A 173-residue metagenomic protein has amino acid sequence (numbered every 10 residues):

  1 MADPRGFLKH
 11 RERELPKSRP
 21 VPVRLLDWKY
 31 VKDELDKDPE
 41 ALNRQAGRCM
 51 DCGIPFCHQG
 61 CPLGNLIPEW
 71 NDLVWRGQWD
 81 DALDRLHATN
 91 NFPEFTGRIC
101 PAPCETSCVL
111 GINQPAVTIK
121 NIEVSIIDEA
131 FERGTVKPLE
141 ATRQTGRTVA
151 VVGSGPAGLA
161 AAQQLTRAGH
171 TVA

Functional and structural regions predicted by a protein language model:
M1-T148: Ferredoxin-type iron-sulfur electron-transfer modules and their immediate structural context
T148-V172: N-terminal Rossmann-like FAD-binding beta1-loop-alpha1 element of flavoenzymes
